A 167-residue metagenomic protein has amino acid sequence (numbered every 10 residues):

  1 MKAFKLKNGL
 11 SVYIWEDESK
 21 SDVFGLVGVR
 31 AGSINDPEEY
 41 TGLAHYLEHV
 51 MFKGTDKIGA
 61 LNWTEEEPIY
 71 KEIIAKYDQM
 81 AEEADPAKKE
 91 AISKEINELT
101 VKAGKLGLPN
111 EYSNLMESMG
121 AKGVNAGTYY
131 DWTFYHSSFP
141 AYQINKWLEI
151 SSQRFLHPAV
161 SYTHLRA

Functional and structural regions predicted by a protein language model:
M1-G107, F134-A159, R166: His/Glu-rich zincin catalytic helix
E16, V124-T128: Catalytic zinc-binding patch centered on the HExxH motif and its immediate surroundings that defines zinc-dependent
G127-D131, Y162-L165: Short coil/turn segments at secondary-structure boundaries
